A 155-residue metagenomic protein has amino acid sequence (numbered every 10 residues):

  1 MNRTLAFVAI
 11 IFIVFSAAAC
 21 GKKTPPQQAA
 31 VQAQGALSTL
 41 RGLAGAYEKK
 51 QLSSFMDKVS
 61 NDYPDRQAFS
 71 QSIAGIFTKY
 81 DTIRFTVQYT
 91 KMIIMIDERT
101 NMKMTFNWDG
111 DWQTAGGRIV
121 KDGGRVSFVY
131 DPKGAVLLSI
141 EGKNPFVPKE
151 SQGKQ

Functional and structural regions predicted by a protein language model:
M1-A18: Sec-dependent bacterial lipoprotein signal peptides
A19-K49, D57, N61: Short, low-complexity N-terminal intrinsically disordered segments enriched in polar/charged residues
K22-T24, I119-Q155: Short beta-strand edge/turn micro-motifs at domain boundaries
L43, F55, F69, F128: Hydrophobic pocket/interface hotspot
M56-Q71: A short gly/proline-enriched turn/hairpin at secondary-structure junctions
N61, T90, N107-D111, V129-K133 (+1 more regions): Solvent-exposed coil/turn segments that connect beta secondary-structure elements in extracytoplasmic/periplasmic
G75-S127: Surface-exposed, charged secondary-structure patches
